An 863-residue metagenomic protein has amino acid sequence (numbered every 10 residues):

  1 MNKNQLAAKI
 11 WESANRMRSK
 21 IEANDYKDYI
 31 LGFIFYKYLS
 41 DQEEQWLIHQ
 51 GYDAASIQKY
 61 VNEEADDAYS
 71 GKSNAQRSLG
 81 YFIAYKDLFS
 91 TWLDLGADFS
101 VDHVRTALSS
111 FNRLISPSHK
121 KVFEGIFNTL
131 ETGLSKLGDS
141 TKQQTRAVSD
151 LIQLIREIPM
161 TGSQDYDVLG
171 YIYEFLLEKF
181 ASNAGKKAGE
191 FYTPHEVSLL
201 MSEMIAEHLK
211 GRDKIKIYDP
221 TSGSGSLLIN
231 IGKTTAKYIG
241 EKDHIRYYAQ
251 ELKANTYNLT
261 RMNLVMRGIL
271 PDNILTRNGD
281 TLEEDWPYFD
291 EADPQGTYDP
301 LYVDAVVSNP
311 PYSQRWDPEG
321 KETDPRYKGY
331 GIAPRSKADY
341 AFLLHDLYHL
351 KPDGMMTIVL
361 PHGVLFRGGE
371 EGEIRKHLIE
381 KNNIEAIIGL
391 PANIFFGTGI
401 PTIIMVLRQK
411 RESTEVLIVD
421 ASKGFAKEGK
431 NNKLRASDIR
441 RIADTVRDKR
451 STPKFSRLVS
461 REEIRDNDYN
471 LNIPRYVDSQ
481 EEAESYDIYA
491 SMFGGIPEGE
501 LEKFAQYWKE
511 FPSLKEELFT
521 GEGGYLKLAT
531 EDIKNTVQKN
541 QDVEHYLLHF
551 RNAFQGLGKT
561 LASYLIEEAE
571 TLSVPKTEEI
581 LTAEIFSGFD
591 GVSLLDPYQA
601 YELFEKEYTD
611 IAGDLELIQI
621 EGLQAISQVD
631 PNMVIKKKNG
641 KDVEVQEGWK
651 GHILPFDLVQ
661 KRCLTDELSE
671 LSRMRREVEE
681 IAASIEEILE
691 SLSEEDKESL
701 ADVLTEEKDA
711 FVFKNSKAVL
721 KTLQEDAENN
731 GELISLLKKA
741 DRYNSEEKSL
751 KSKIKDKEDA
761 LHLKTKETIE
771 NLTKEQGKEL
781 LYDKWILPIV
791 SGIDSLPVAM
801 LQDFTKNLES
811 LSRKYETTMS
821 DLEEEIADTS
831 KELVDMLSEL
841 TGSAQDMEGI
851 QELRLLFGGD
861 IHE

Functional and structural regions predicted by a protein language model:
M1-L200, M204-I205, D272-L275, T281 (+5 more regions): Non-catalytic, mostly N-terminal accessory regions of nucleic-acid modification and defense proteins
R16, E22, Y26-Y38, P334-L407 (+1 more regions): Conserved Class I SAM-dependent methyltransferase catalytic core
Y36, D41, S224, A254-N255 (+8 more regions): Conserved nucleotide-binding/hydrolysis micro-motifs of P-loop NTPases
K179-S182, E322-Y327: Gly-rich Lys/Arg/Thr-decorated short loops/hinges at beta-loop-alpha junctions or inter-strand turns that position
N183, E190, Q295-Y298, L347-H349 (+4 more regions): Replace "in large, NTP-powered and nucleic-acid-processing enzymes" with "in large, NTP-powered factors and other
K187-S308, S313-D317, D324-Y330, P334 (+4 more regions): Conserved S-adenosyl-L-methionine
A236, V265, I269, P311 (+13 more regions): Hydrophobic alpha-helix feature that most strongly marks membrane-spanning transmembrane helices and their immediate
F396-F493: Flexible, glycine-/basic-rich loop-and-beta segments that form/coincide with the SAM-dependent methyltransferase
